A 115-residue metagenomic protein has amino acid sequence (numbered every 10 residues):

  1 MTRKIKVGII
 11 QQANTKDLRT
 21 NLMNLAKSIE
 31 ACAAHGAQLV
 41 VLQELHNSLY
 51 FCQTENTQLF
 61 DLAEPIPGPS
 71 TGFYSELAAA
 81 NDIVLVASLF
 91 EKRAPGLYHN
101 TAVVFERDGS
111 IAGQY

Functional and structural regions predicted by a protein language model:
K4-K16, T101, G113-Q114: Active-site-proximal beta-strand elements of phosphoester/diester hydrolases
L18, K27-R107, Q114: Cys-nucleophile CN-hydrolase/nitrilase-fold catalytic domain and related Cys-dependent amidase chemistry that acts on
